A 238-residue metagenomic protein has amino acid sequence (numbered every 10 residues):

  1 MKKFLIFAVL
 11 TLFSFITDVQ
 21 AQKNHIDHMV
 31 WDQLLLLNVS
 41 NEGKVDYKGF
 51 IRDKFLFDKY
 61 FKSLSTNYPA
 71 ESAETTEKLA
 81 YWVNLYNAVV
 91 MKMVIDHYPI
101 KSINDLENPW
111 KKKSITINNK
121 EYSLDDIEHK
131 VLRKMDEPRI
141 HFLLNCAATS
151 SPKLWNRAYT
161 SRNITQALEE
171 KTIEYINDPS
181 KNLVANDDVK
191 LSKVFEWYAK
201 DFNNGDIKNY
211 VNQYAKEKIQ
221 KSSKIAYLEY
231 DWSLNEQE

Functional and structural regions predicted by a protein language model:
F4-F15: Sec-dependent N-terminal signal peptides
I16-A21: Sec/Tat signal peptide C-region and signal peptidase I cleavage site
K23-E238: Interaction/scaffold regions that mediate signaling and macromolecular assembly across diverse proteins
